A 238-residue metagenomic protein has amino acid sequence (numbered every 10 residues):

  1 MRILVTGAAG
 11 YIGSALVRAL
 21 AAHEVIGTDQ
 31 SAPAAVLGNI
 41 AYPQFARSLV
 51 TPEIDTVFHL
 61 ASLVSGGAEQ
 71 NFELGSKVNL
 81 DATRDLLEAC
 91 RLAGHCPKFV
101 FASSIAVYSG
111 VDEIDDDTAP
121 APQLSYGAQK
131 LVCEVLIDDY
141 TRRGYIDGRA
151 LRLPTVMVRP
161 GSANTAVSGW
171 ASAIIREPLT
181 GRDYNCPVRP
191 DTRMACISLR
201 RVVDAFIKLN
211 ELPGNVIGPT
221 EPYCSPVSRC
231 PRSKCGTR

Functional and structural regions predicted by a protein language model:
I3-A22: N-terminal Rossmann NAD(P)H-binding glycine-rich loop of SDR-like oxidoreductase domains
Q30-P43: Rossmann-fold cofactor-recognition segment
I40-V78: NAD(P)H-binding glycine-rich loop region in Rossmannoid oxidoreductase-like domains and their noncatalytic homologs
Q70, L74-D85, P120, L124 (+2 more regions): Glycine-rich NAD(P)-binding loop of the Rossmann-fold in SDR/ketoreductase-type enzymes
R84-L124: Conserved Rossmann-fold NAD(P)-dependent oxidoreductase catalytic core, especially the SDR/UDP-sugar
G110, A121-R149, T180: Active-site Tyr-X1-5-Lys
D138-R193, L199-I207: NAD(P)-dependent short-chain dehydrogenase/reductase
K208-R238: Mid/C-terminal beta-alpha module of Rossmann-like enzyme folds, strongest in SDR-family dehydrogenases/epimerases
